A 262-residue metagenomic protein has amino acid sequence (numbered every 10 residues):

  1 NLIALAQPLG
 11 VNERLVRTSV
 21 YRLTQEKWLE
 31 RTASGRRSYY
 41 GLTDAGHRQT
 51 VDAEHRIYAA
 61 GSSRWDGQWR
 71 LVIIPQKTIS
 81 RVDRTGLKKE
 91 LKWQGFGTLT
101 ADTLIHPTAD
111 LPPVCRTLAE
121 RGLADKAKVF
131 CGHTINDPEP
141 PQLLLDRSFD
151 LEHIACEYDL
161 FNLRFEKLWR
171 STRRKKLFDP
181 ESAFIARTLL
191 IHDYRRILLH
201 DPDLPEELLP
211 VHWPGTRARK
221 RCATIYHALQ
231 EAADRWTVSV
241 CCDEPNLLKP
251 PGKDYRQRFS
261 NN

Functional and structural regions predicted by a protein language model:
N1-E13: Short helix-coil junctions and helix-kink-helix linkers
R17-Y21, S38, K88: Short, hydrophobic-biased segments on the C-terminal half of alpha helices that form "recognition helices"
K27: Glycine-centered, phosphate/nucleic-acid-interacting loop/turn motifs that mediate DNA/RNA or nucleotide
A33-Y39: Short, Lys/Arg-rich nucleic-acid/phosphate-binding segment
H47-R70: Short, amphipathic alpha-helical interaction segments positioned at domain boundaries
K77-K175: Mid-protein regulatory/catalytic core that forms ligand/cofactor-binding pockets and protein-protein interaction
Q142-N262: C-terminal regulatory/effector modules of DNA-binding transcriptional regulators
